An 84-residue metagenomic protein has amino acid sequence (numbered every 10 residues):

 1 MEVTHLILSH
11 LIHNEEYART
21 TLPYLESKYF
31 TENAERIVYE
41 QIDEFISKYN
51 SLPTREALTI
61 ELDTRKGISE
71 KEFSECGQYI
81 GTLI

Functional and structural regions predicted by a protein language model:
M1-I84: Noncatalytic partner-interaction/assembly domains of nucleic-acid and motor enzyme complexes, especially the accessory
